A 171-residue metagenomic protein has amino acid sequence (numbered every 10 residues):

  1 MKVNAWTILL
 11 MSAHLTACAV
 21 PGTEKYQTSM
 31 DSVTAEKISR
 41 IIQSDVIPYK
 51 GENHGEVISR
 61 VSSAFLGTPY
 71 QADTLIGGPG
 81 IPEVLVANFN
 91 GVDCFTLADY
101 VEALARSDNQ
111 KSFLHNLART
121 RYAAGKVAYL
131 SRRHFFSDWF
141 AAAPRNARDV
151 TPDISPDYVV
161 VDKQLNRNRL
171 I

Functional and structural regions predicted by a protein language model:
M1-T7: Bacterial N-terminal signal peptides that target proteins for export
L10-M11: Hydrophobic helical h-region of N-terminal Sec-dependent signal peptides in bacterial secretory/periplasmic proteins
T16-A17: C-terminal motif of bacterial Sec signal peptides marking the signal peptidase cleavage site
T23-T96: Cationic-aromatic interfacial patches
T68-I171: Acidic/His-rich structured neighborhood in mature extracellular/periplasmic domains
